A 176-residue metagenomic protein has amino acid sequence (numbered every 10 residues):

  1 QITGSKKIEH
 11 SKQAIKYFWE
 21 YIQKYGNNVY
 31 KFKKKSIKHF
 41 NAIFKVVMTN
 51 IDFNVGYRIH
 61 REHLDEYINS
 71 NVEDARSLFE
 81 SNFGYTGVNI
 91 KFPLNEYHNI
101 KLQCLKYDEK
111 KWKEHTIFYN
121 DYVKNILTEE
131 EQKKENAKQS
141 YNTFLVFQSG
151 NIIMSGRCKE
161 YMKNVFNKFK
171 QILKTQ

Functional and structural regions predicted by a protein language model:
Q1-Q176: Intrinsically disordered, low-complexity, charge-rich terminal extensions of nucleic-acid-associated complexes
